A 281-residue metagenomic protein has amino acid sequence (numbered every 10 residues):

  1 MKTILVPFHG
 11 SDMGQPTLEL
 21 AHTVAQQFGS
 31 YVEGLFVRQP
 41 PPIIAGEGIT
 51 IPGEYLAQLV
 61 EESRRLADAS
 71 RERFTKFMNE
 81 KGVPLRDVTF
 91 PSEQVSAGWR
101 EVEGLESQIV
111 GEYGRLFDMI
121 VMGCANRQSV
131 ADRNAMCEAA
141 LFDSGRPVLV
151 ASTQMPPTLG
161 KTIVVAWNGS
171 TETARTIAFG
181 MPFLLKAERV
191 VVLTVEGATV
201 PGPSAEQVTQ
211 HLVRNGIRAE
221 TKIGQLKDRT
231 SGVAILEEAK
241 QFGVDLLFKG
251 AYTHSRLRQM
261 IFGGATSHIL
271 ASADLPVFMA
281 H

Functional and structural regions predicted by a protein language model:
M1-Q58, D143-R146, T153-Q225, V244: Small/aliphatic-rich secondary-structure junction motif
L18, T23-Q27, S107-P156, E238-H281: Gly/Ser-rich helix-loop-strand patches that form or flank binding pockets for ribonucleotide-derived cofactors
Q39, K76-I120, N215-L247, A251-M260 (+2 more regions): Structural beta-alpha unit
G48-T50, V164-V165, I235-E238, G263-G264: Short low-complexity, flexible loop/linker segments enriched in glycine and/or proline with clustered acidic
E54-A69: A short acidic, glycine-rich active-site loop that binds or catalyzes chemistry on phosphate/adenosine moieties
A67-R71, T75-M78, P201, A205: N-terminal membrane-insertion helices
